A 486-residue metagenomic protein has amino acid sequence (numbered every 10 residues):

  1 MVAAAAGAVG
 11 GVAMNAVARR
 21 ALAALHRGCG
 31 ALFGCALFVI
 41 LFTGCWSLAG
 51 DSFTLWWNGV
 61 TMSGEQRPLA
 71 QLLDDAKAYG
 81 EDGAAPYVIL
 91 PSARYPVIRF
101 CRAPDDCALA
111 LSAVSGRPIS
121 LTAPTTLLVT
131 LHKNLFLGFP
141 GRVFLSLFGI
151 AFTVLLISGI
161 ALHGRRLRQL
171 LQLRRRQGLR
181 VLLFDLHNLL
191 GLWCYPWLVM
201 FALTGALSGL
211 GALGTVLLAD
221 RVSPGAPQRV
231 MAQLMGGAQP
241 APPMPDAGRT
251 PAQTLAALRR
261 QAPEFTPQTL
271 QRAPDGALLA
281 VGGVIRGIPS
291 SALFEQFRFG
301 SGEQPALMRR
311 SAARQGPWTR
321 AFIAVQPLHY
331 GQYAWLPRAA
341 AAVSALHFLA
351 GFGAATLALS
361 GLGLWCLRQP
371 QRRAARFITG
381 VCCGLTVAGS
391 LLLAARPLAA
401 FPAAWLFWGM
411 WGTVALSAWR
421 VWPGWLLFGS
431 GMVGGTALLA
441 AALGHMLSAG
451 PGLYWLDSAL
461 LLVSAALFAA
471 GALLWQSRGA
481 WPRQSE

Functional and structural regions predicted by a protein language model:
A4, G10-E486: Conserved histidines in hydrophobic membrane contexts and catalytic metal-binding motifs
